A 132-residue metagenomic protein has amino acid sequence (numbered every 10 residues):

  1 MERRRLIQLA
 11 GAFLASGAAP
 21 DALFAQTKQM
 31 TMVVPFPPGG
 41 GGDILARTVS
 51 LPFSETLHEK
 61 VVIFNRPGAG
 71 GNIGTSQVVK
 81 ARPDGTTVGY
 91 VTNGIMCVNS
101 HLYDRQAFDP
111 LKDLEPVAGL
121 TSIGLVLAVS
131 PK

Functional and structural regions predicted by a protein language model:
M1-F13: N-terminal secretory signal peptides and thylakoid transit peptides that target proteins across membranes
R3, V91-N93, P116-A118: Short charge-dense sequence patches
A19-P20: N-terminal signal peptide c-region/cleavage motif recognized by signal peptidases
L23-D113: N-terminal (or domain-start) structured segment
P116-K132: A conserved helix-loop-strand patch within extracytoplasmic ligand-binding domains of the periplasmic binding
